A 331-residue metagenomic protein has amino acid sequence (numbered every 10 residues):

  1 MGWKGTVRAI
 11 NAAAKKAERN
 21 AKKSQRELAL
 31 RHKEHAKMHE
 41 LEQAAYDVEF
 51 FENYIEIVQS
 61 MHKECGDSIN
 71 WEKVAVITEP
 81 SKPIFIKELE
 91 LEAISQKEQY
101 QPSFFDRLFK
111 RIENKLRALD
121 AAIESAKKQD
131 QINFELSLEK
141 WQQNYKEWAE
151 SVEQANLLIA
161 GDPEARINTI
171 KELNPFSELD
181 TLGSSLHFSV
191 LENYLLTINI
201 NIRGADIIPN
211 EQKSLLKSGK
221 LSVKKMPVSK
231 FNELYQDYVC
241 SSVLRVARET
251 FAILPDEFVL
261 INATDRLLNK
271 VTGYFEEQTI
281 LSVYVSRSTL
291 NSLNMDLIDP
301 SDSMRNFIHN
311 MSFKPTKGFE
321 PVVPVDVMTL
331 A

Functional and structural regions predicted by a protein language model:
M1-A331: Long, charge-dense low-complexity segments
